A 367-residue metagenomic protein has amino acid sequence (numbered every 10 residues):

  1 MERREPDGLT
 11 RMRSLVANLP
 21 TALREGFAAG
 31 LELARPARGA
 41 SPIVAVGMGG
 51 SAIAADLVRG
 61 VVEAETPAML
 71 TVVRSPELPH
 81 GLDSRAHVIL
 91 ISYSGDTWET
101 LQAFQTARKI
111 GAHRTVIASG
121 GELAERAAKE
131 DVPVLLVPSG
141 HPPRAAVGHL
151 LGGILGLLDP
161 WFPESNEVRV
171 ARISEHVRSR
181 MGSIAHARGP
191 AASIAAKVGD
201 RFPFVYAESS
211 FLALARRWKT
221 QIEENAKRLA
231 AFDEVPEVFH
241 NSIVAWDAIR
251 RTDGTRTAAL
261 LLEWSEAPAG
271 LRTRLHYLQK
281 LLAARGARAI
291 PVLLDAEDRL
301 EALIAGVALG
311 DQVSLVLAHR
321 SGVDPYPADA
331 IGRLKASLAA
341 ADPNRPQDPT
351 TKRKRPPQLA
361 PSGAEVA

Functional and structural regions predicted by a protein language model:
R3, G8-L15, E25-A34, A40-S41 (+3 more regions): Active-site phosphate/pyrophosphate-binding segments
T10-A37, P79-S84, A171, I290-L300 (+1 more regions): Conserved, well-structured ligand/cofactor-binding cores
R38-R180, A196, L262-A269, H276-A283: Glycine-rich phosphate-binding loops that contact phosphosugars or nucleotide phosphates
V72-P76, R228-F239, R288-E297: A generic structural motif
H87-V88, G148-L155, T220, I243-I249 (+1 more regions): Short, surface-exposed amphipathic charged segments that create phosphate/polyanion-binding patches used for binding
W246-D329: C-terminal active-site/capping subdomain that shapes the small-molecule cofactor and substrate pocket of enzyme
V307-A367: Generic C-terminus detector
